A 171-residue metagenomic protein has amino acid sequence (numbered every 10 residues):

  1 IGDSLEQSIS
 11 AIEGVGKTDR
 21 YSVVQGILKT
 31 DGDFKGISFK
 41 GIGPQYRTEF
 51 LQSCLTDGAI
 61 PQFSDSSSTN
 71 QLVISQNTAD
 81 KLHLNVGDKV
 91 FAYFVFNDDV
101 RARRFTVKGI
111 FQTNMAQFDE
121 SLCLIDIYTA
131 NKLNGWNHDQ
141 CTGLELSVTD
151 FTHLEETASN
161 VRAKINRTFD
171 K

Functional and structural regions predicted by a protein language model:
I1-S38, F63-S67: Hydrophobic, regular-secondary-structure patches
E13, S22, G41-Y46, L55: Generic hydrophobic/packing signal
Y21-S22, I37-I42, A59-Y128: Hydrophobic secondary-structure segments that place a key small or acidic residue at a functional site
V24-L28, Q45-R47, A79-K81, T113-A116 (+2 more regions): Short beta-strands and strand-coil junctions in structured, solvent-facing domains, enriched
T48, L55-Q62: A short alpha->loop->secondary-structure connector
V95-K171: Mechanotransmission and gating elements of multispan inner-membrane complexes involved in transport and envelope
